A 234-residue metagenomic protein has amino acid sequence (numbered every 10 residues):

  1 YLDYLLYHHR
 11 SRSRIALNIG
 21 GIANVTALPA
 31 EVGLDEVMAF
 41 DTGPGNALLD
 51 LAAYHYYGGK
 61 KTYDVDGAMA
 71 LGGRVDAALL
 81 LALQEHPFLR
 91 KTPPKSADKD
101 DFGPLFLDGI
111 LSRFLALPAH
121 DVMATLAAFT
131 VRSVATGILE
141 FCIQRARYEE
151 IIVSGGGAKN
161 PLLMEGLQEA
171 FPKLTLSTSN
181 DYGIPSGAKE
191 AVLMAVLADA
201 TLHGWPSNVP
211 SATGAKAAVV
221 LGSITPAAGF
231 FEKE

Functional and structural regions predicted by a protein language model:
Y1-R14: Conserved phosphate-binding catalytic cores of ATP/NTP-utilizing and phosphoryl-transfer enzymes
R14-N18, A39: Short glycine-aspartate micro-motif
A23-L28: Short beta-strand scaffold segments in enzyme catalytic cores
V32, M38-V131, A217-E234: Conserved ATP-utilizing enzyme core subdomain
A124, A128, N180-F230: Glycine-rich phosphate-binding/hydrolytic loop that grips phosphoryl groups
T136-Y148: Phosphate/pyrophosphate-binding loops at sites that engage ATP/ADP/AMP, CoA/4′-phosphopantetheine, polyphosphate
Y148-Q168: Glycine-rich phosphate-binding loops at beta-strand->alpha-helix junctions
